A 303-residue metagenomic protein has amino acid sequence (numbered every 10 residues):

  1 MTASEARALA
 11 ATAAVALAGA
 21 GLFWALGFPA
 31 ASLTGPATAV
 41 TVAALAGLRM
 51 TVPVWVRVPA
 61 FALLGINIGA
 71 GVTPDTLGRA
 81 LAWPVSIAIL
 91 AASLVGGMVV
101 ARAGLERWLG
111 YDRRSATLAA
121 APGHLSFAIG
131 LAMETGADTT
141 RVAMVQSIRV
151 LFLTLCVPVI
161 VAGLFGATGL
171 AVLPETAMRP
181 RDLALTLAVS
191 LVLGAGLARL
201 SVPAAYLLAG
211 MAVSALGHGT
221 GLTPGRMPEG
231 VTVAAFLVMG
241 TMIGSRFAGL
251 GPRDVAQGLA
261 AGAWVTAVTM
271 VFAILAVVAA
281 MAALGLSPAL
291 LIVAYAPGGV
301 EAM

Functional and structural regions predicted by a protein language model:
A8-V15, V72-A103, L183, V233-A234 (+1 more regions): Entry/N-cap segments of selected transmembrane alpha helices and their immediately preceding amphipathic helices
A13, L17, F152-L155, F165-T220: Core mid-bundle transmembrane helix pairs that form the ion/substrate translocation pathway in diverse multi-pass
A20-T34, V42, A46-R57, A195-L208 (+1 more regions): Flexible hinge motifs at transmembrane-helix junctions and intramembrane kinks/re-entrant loops in multi-pass membrane
S32, T73-A82, G163-R181, T220-E229 (+1 more regions): Membrane-interface helix termini and inter-helical loops of multi-pass transporters
A37-L81, V213-T220, E229-A256: Hydrophobic transmembrane alpha-helices of secondary-active transporters and Na+-translocating membrane complexes
P53-G65, P84-A88, G110-A121, A143-I148 (+3 more regions): Cytoplasmic-side transmembrane-helix entry/capping segments in multi-pass membrane proteins
L105-I148, L286-M303: Alpha-helical membrane segments and immediately flanking helix-loop junctions that form or couple to the substrate/ion
G196-A280: Transmembrane helical segments that form the transport core of multi-pass membrane transport proteins
